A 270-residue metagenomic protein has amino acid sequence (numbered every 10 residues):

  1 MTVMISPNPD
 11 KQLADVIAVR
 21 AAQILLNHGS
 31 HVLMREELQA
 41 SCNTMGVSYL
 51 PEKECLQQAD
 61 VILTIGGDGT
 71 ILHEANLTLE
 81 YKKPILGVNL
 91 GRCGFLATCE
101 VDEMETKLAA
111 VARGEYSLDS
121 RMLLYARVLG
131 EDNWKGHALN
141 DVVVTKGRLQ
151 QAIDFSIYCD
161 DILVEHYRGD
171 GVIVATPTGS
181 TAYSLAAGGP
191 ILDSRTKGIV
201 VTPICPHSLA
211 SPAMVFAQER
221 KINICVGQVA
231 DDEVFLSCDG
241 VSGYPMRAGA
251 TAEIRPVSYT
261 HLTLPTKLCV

Functional and structural regions predicted by a protein language model:
M1-V61, D102-S117, V128-G136: ATP/NTP phosphate-donor binding region
D10, D68-T70, C93, T178-S180: Short glycine-rich anion-binding loops that position phosphate/pyrophosphate groups of nucleotides and phosphorylated
A14, T70-E74, T181-L185: Short glycine/serine/threonine-rich phosphate/pyrophosphate-binding segments that cradle anionic phosphate groups
H73, T78-V88, F95: Gly/Ser-rich helix-loop-strand patches that form or flank binding pockets for ribonucleotide-derived cofactors
C93-D170: Catalytic core of DAGKc-family lipid kinases
H166-G169, V174-A210: Gly/Ser/Thr-rich active-site loops/lids in small-molecule metabolic enzymes that frequently grip phosphoryl groups
I222-A250: A conserved acidic, glycine/proline-rich C-terminal tail/linker
T260-T266: Conserved small/polar residues in nucleotide/adenosyl-binding loops
